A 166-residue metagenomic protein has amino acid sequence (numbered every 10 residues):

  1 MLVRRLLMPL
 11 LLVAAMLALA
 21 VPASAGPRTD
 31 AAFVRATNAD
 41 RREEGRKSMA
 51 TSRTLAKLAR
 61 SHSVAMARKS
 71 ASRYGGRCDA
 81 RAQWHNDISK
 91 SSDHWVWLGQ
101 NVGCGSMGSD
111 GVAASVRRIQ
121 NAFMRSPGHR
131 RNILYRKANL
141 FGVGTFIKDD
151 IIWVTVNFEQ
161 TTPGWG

Functional and structural regions predicted by a protein language model:
M1-L10: Bacterial N-terminal signal peptides that target proteins for export
P9-A18: Bacterial N-terminal signal peptides
A18, R68, M124-R125: Residues at helix-coil transition
A20-P22: N-terminal signal peptide c-region/cleavage motif recognized by signal peptidases
S24-P27, R42-T51, S72, Q100-A113 (+1 more regions): Second-shell loop/turn segments in exported
G26-K90, R136-G142: Short, well-ordered surface patches within globular domains
Q83-P163: A well-ordered secondary-structure block
G166: Extracytoplasmic/periplasmic copper-protein system
